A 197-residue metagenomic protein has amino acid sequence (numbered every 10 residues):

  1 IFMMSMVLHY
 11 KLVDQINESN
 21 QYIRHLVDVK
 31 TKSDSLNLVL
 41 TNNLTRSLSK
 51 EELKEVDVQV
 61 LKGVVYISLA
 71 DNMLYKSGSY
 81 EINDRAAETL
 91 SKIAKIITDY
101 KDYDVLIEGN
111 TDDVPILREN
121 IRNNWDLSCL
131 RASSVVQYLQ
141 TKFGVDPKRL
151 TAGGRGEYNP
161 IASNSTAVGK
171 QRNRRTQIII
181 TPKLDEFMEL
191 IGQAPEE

Functional and structural regions predicted by a protein language model:
I1-Q59: Extracellular/lumenal/periplasmic "stalk" regions immediately C-terminal to a signal peptide or transmembrane helix
Y10, D14-N17, R24, N42 (+5 more regions): Solvent-exposed, polar/charged alpha-helical surfaces in well-ordered, non-transmembrane soluble domains, broadly
R46, E52-E55, V60-K62, M73-K76 (+2 more regions): Extended amphipathic alpha-helical interaction segments
V56, V65, R174-T176: Change "...and in nucleic-acid phosphodiester-cleaving endonucleases..." to "...and in nucleic-acid processing enzymes
V64-A70: Short, aliphatic-rich beta-strand segments
L74-E88, K92, Y100, N110-E197: Periplasmic OmpA-like peptidoglycan-binding domain that tethers envelope proteins to the cell wall
